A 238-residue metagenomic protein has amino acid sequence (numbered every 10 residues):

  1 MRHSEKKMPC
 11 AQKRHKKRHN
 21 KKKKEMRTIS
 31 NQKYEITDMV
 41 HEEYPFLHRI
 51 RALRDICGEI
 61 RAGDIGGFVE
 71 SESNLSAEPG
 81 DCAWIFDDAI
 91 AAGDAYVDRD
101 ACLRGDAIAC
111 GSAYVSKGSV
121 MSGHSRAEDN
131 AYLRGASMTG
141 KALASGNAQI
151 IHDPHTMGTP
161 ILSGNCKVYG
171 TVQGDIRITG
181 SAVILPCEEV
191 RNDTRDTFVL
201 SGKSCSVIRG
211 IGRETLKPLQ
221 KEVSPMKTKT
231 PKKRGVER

Functional and structural regions predicted by a protein language model:
R2-E5, P9-C82, D88, D106 (+7 more regions): Terminal amphipathic alpha-helical/low-complexity segments used for targeting or macromolecular assembly
E59-G67, T171, C187, D193: Glycine-centered loop/turn motifs
S73, A83, A89, A95 (+19 more regions): Residues at the loop-to-beta-strand transition
